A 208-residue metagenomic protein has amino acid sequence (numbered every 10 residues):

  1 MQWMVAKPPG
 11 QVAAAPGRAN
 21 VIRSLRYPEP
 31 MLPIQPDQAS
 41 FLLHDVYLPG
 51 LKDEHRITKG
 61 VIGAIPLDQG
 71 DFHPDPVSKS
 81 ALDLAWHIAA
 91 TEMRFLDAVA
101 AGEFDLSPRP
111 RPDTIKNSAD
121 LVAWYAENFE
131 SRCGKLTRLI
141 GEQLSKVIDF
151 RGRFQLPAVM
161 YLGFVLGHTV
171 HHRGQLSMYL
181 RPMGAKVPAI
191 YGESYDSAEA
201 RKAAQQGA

Functional and structural regions predicted by a protein language model:
P8, A13-R18, R23-L25: Short, low-complexity intrinsically disordered segments enriched in A/P/G/S/L with frequent Arg, especially at protein
Y27-S40: N-terminal intrinsically disordered/low-complexity leader segments
M31-I34, L48-G63, Q69-R111, D149-A208: Short, contiguous alpha-helical
F41-L48, N117-V122, G163-L166: Active-site rim elements
D97-A98, G102-L139: Helix-adjacent hinge/juxtasegments
L136-G152: Acidic catalytic patch
